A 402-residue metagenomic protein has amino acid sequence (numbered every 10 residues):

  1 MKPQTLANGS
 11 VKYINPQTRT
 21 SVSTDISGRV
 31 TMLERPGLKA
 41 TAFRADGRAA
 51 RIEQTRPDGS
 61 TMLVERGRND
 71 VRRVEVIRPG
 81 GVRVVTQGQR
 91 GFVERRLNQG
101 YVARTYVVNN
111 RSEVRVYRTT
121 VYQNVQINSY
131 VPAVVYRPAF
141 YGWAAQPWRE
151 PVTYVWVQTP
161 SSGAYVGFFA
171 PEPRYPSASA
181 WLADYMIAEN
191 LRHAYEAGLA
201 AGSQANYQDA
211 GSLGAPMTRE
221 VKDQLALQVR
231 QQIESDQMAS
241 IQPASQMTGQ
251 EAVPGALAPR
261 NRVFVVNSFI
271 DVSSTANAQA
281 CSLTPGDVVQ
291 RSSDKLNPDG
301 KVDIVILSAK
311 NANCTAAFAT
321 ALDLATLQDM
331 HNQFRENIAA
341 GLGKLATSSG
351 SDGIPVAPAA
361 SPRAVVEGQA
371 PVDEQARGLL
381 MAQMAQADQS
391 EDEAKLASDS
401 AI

Functional and structural regions predicted by a protein language model:
M1-S21, D25-I26: N-terminal targeting and processing segments
Q17, D25-G28, E34-L38, R44-L227: Low-complexity segments
V30, V265-S268, V288-S293: A structural signal for short, hydrophobic beta-strand segments that form beta-sheets in beta-rich/all-beta domains
T218-A244: Long, leucine- and charge-enriched amphipathic alpha-helices that form heptad-repeat coiled-coil/leucine-zipper-like
A239-V265: Short beta-strand/loop turn elements enriched in aromatics
Q246-V253, I306-A401: Boundary regions of SH3-family modules and the immediately adjacent low-complexity/disordered segments in eukaryotic
N261-P285: Beta-loop motif signature
L283, D287-T315: SH3/SH3-like beta-barrel superfamily modules
